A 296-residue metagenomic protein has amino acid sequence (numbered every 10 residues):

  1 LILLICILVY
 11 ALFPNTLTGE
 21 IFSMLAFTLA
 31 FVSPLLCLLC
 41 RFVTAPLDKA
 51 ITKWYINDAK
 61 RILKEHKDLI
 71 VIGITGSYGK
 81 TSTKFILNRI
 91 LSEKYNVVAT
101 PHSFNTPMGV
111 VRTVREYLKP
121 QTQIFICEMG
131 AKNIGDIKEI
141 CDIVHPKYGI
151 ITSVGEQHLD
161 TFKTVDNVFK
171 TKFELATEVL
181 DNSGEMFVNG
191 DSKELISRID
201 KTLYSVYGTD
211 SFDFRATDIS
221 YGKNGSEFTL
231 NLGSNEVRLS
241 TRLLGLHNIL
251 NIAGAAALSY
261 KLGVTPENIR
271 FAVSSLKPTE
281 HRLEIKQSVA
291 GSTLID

Functional and structural regions predicted by a protein language model:
L1-I2: Membrane-embedded alpha-helical segments of integral membrane proteins
I5: Gly/Thr-rich phosphate-binding loop signature of adenosyl cofactor/nucleotide-binding cores
L8-L69, R89-E174, G245, P266-N268 (+1 more regions): ATP-dependent carboxylate-amine ligase catalytic core
V71-L91: Glycine-rich phosphate-binding P-loop
G73, V98-T100, I124-E128, M186-V188 (+1 more regions): Short catalytic-loop micro-motif centered on adjacent basic/acidic residues
Y78-S82, A131, I249: Residue-level detector of alpha-helix initiation sites
I86, G109, A253-A257: Short amphipathic alpha-helical face segments that pack within enzyme cores and frequently flank/anchor catalytic
I151-L294: Acidic, Mg2+-coordinating active-site environments of NTP-dependent enzymes
